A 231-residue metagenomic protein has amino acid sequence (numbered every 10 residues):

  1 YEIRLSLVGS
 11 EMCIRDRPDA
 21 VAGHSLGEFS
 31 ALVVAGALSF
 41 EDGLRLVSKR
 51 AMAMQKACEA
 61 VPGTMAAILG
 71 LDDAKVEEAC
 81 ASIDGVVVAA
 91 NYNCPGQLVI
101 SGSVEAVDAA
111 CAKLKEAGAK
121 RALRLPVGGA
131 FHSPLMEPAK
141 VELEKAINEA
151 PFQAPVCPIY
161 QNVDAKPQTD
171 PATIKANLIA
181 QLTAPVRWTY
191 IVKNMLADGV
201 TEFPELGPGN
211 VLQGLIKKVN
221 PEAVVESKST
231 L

Functional and structural regions predicted by a protein language model:
Y1-I14: Single conserved hydrophobic/aromatic residue that forms the stacking wall/gate of nucleotide- or nucleobase-binding
R4, G27, I68, I100 (+4 more regions): Conserved small-residue
S6-G9, H24-L26, N91: Short glycine- and acidic-residue-rich catalytic loops of nucleotidyl-transferase/cyclase enzymes
D19, G23, G27, S39: Gly/Ala-rich beta-loop-alpha elbow adjacent to hydrolase catalytic centers
D19, K120, T201-E202: Short acidic/polar active-site loop segments enriched in Thr and Asp
V34-A184: Alpha/beta catalytic cores of group-transfer enzymes, especially the acyltransferase/condensing modules of polyketide
K115, L196-G199: Non-catalytic positions within long, well-ordered alpha-helices that form the structural scaffold/packing of enzyme
L212-L231: Short acidic, glycine/proline-enriched helix-loop-strand junctions
